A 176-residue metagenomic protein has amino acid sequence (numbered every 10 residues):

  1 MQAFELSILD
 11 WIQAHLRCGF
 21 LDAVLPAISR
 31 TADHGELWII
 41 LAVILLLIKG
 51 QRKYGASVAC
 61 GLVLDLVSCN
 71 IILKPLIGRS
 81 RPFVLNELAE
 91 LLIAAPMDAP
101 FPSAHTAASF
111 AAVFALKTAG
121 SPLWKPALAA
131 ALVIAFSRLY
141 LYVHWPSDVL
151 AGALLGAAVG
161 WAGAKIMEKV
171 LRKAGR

Functional and structural regions predicted by a protein language model:
M1-W38, N70-D98, G175-R176: N-terminal transmembrane-helix/juxtamembrane module of multi-pass inner/ER membrane proteins
F20, G50-G55, A119-P126: Membrane-helix interface segments
E36-L37, A56, C60, L64 (+3 more regions): Hydrophobic alpha-helical transmembrane segments of multipass integral membrane proteins, especially permease/channel
L41-V67: Interfacial segments of alpha-helical transmembrane regions
I44, L64, S68, I72-L73 (+2 more regions): Alpha-helical membrane-inserting segments
C60-K74, K125-R138: Small-polar-interrupted transmembrane alpha-helices in polytopic inner-membrane proteins
E90-R176: Membrane-embedded catalytic cores of phosphoryl/pyrophosphoryl-handling enzymes
